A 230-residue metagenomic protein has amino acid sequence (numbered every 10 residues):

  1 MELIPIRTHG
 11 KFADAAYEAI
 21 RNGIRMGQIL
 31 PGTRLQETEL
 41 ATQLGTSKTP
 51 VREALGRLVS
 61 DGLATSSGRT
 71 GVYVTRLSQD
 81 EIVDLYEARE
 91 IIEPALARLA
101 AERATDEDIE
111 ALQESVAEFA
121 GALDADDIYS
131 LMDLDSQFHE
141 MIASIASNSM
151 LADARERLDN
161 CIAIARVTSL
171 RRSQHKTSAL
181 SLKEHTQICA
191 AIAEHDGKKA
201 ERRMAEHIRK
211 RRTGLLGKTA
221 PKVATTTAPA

Functional and structural regions predicted by a protein language model:
M1-E102, E107, M150, E201 (+1 more regions): Short linear motifs at protein or domain termini
T75-E194, E201, E206, R211-A230: A surface-exposed regulatory interaction patch that couples sensing to output across bacterial transport/metabolic
